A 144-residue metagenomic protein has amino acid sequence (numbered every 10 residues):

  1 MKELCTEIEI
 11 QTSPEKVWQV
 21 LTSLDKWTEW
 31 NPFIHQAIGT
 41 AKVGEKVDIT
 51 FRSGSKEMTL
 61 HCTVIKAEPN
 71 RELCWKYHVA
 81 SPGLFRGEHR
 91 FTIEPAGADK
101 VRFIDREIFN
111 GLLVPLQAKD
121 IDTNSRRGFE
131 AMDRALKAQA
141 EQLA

Functional and structural regions predicted by a protein language model:
M1-E3, G44, E57, R86 (+1 more regions): A general secondary-structure signal for short beta-strands and their flanking turns/coil in non-transmembrane regions
M1-I38, K42: Hydrophobic ligand-binding cavity/cleft-lining segments
T6-I8, L60-K66, Y77, G87-P95: Hydrophobic/aromatic beta-strand elements that line small-molecule binding cavities or substrate pockets in beta-rich
Q11-E15, I65-R71, T92-R102, L143: A short, structured loop/turn motif at beta-sheet edges
I38-P82, I104, R134-L143: Glycine-rich portal/gate segments that line the openings of hydrophobic small-molecule binding cavities
T59, L84-E88, L113-A118: A short, polar/proline- and glycine-enriched secondary-structure boundary/capping micro-motif
R102-I104, I108-A144: A conserved amphipathic terminal alpha-helix motif
